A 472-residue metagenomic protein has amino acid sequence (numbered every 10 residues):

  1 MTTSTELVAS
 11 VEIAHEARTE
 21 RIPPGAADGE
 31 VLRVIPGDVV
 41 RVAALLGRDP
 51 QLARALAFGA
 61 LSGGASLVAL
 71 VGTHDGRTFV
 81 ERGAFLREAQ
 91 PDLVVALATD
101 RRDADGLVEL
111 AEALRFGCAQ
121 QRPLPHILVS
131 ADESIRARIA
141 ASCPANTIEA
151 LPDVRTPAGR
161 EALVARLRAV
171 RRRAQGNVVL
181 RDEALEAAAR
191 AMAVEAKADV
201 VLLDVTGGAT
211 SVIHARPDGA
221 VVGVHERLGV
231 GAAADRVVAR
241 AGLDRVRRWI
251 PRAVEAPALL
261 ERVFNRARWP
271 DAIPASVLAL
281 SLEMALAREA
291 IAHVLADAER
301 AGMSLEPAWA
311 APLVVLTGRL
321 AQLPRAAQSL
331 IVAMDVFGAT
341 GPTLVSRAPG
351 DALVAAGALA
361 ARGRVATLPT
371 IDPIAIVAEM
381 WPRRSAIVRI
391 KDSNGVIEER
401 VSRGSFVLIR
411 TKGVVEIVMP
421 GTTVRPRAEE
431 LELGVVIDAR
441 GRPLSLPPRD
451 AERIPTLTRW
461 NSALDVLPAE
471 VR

Functional and structural regions predicted by a protein language model:
M1, A27-D38, V71-A89, F116 (+3 more regions): Conserved phosphate-binding catalytic cores of ATP/NTP-utilizing and phosphoryl-transfer enzymes
M1-R21, R41-A44, G83-D103, M192-G219: Gly/Thr-rich phosphate-binding beta-strand-loop-beta motif of the actin/hexokinase/Hsp70
T3-T5, A9-A26, G64-A69, A220-R236: Short glycine-rich, Thr/Ser-proximal phosphate-binding strand/loop in the N-terminal lobe of ATP-dependent enzymes
D28-A53, A321-R325: Short beta-strand-loop/turn "lid" adjacent to the catalytic site in phosphate-handling enzymes
L45-L97, R101-D103: Well-ordered mid-protein domain cores that form the structural environment of catalytic cofactors
D49-Q51, G76, T99-D105, S134-I135 (+2 more regions): Short acidic, S/G/P-rich loop/turn micro-motifs used as interaction or catalytic elements
R82-G159: Internal, well-ordered domain-core segments that constitute the primary functional module of diverse proteins
N177-L202, T206-R472: Helical "lid/coupling" subdomains associated with nucleotide-phosphate turnover
